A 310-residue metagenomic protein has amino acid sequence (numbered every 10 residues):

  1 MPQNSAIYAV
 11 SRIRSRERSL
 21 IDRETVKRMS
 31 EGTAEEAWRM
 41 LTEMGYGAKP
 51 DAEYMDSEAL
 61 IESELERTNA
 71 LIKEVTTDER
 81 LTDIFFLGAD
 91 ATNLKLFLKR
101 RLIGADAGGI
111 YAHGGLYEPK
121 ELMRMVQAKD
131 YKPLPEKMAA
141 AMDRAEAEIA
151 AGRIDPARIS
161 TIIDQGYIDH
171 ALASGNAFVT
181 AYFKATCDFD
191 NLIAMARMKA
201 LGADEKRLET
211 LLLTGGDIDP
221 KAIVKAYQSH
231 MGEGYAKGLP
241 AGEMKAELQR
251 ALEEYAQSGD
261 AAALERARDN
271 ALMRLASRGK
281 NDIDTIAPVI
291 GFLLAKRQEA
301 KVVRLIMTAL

Functional and structural regions predicted by a protein language model:
M1-L310: N-terminal domain-start signal
